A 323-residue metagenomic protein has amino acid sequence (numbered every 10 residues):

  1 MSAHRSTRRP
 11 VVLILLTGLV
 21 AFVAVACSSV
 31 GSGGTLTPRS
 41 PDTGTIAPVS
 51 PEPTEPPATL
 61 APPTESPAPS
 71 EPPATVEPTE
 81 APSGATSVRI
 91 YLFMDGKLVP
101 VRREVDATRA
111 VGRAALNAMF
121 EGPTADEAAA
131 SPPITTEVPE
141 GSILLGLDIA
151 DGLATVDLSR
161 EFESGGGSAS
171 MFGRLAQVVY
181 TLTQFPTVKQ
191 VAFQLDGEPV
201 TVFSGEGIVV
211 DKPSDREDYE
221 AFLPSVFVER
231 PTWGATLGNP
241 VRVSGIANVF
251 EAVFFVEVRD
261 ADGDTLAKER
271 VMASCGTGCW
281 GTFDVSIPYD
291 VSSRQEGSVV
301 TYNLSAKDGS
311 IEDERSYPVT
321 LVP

Functional and structural regions predicted by a protein language model:
S2-P323: Bimodal "functional hotspot" detector
